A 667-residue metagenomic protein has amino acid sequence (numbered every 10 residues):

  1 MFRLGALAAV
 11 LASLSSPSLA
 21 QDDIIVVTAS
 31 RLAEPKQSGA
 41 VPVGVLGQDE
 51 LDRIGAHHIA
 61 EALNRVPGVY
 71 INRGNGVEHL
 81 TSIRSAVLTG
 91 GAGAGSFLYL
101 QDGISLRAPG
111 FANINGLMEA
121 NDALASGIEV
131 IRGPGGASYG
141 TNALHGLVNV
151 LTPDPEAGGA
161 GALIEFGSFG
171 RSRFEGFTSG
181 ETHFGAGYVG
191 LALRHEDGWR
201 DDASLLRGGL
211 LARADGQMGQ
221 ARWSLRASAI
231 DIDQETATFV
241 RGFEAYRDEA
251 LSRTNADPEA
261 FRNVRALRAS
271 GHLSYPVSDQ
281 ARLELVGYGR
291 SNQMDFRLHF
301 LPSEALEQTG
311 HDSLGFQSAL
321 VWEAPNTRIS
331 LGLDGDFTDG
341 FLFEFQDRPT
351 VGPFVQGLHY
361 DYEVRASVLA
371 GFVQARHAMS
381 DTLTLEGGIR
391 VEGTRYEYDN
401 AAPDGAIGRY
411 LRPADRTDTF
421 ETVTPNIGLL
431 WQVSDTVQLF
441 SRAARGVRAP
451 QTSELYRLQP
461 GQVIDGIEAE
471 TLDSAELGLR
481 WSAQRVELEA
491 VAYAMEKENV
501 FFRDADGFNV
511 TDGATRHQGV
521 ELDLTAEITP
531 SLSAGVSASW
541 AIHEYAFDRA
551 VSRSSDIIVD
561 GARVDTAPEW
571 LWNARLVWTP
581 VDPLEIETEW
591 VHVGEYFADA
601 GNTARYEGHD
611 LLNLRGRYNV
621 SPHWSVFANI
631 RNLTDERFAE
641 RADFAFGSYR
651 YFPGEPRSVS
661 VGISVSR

Functional and structural regions predicted by a protein language model:
T28, A60-I104: Extracytoplasmic beta-strand/coil segments of soluble accessory domains associated with Gram-negative outer-membrane
I104-R132, L151, G466: Short acidic/polar hinge/loop motifs at secondary-structure boundaries that mediate gating or recognition
G159, S168-H195, R200-A237, E259-S278 (+3 more regions): Transmembrane beta-barrel wall of Gram-negative outer-membrane proteins
E196, R200-A203, R222-S270, N292-H311 (+3 more regions): Flexible loop and strand-edge segments within Gram-negative outer membrane beta-barrel domains
Q280-L298, Q432, Q438-A444, E468-A534 (+3 more regions): Membrane-embedded beta-barrel scaffold of Gram-negative outer-membrane proteins
W322-S330, D334-D336, Y362-E496, E527-T529 (+2 more regions): Structural signature of Gram-negative outer-membrane beta-barrels, strongest in the C-terminal barrel of TonB-dependent
A378-D381, L385, G393-T394, E487 (+4 more regions): Gram-negative outer-membrane beta-barrel transporters
V591-D599, R617-R667: C-terminal beta-signal and adjacent terminal beta-strands/loops of Gram-negative outer-membrane beta-barrel proteins
